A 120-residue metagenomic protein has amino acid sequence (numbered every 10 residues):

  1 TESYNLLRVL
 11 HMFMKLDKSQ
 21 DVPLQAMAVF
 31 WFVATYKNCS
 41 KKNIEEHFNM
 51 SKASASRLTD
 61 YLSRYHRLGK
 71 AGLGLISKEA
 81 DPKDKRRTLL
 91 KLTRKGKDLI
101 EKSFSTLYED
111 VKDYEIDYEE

Functional and structural regions predicted by a protein language model:
T1-Q20, L24, L92: N-terminal leader segment of winged-helix/HTH proteins
F13-S51: N-terminal helix-turn-helix DNA-binding core of bacterial DNA-binding proteins
S54-A55: Helix-turn-helix DNA-binding helix
L58: Residues within the DNA-recognition helix of helix-turn-helix
L62-K70: C-terminal flanking helix
G69-E79: Short Lys/Arg-enriched helix C-cap and helix-to-coil transition segments that create basic nucleic-acid-contact patches
P82-E101: Basic, amphipathic "hinge/linker" alpha-helix immediately C-terminal to the N-terminal HTH DNA-binding motif
K97-E120: Amphipathic alpha-helical dimerization/coiled-coil segments that flank or bridge DNA-binding/regulatory modules
